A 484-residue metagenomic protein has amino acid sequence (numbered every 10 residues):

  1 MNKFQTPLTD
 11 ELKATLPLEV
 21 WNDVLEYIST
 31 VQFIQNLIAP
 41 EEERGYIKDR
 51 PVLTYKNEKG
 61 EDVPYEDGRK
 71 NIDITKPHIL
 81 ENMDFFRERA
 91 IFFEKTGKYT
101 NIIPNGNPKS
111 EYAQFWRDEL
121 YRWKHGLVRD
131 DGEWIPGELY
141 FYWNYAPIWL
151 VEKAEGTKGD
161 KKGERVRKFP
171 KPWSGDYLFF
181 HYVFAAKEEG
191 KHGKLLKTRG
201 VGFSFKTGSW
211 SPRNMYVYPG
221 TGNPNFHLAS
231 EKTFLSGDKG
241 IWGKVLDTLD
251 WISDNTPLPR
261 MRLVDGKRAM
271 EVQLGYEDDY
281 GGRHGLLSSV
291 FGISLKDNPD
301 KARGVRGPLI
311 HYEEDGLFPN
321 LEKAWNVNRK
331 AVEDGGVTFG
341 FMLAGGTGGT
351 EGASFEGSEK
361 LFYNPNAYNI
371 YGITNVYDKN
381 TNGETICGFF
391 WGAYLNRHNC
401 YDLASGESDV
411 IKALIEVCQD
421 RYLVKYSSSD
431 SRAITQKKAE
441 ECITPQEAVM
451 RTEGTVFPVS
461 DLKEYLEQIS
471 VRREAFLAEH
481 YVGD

Functional and structural regions predicted by a protein language model:
M1-D484: Phosphate/NTP-binding elements of NTP-utilizing enzymes
